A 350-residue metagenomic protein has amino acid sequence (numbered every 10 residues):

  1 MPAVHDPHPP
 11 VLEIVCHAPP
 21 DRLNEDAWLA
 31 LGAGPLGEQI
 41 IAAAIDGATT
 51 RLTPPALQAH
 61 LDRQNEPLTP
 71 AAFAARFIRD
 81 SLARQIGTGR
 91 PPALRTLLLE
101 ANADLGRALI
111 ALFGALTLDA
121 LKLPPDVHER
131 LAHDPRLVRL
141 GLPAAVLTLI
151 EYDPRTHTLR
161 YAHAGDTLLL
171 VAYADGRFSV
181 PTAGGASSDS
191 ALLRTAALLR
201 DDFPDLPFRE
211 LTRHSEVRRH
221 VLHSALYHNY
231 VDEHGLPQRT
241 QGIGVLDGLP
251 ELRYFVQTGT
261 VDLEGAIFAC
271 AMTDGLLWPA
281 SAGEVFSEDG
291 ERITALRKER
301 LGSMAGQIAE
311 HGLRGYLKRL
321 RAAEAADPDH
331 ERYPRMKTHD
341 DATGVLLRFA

Functional and structural regions predicted by a protein language model:
M1-A83, R136-A144, T167, V245-D262 (+3 more regions): N-terminal entry segment of metal-dependent catalytic domains or homologous docking segments
P7-I14, V127-D134, A326-P328: Short Pro/Gly-enriched beta-strand edge/turn motifs at strand-loop
G34-E38, P154-H157, R177: Short, solvent-exposed loop/turn segments that connect beta-strands within catalytic domains and beta-strand-rich
I41-A43, H163, A269-A271: Residue-level marker for buried hydrophobic side chains located in beta-strands that build the well-ordered beta-sheet
L52-P54, L159-R160, L170-Y173, V180 (+1 more regions): Short helix/loop capping segments that flank catalytic or ligand/cofactor-binding pockets
L57, E216-A350: C-terminal catalytic subdomain
R63-T117, E291-D327: Helix-loop-helix
R90-A174, D205-V261, R332-H339, T343-L347: Catalytic core of PPM/PP2C metal-dependent serine/threonine phosphatase domains
